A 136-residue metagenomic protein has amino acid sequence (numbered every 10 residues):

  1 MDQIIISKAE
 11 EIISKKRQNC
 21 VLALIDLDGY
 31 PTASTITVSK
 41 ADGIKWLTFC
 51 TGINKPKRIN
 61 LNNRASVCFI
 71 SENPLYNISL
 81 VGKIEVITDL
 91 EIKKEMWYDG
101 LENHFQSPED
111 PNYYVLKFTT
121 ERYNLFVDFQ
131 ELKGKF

Functional and structural regions predicted by a protein language model:
M1-R17: Short, basic/aromatic recognition patches
I12-L27, A65-F69: A short, Trp-centered hydrophobic/proline-enriched beta-strand micro-motif
K16-N19, P31-S34, I78, E109-N112: Short, basic and Ser/Thr-rich N-terminal targeting/leader segments
N19-W46: N-terminal leader/targeting helix
I25-L27, T37, G52-N54, I70-E72 (+1 more regions): Histidine- and/or cysteine-centered catalytic micro-motif in compact active-site loops
Y30-A33, K57-I59, Y76-I78, L125-F126: Short acidic/glycine-rich loop or secondary-structure boundary segments that cap or lie
S39-L75: A short mixed-secondary-structure module that forms the rim of ligand-binding clefts
S79-F136: Charged, gly/pro-rich active-site loop segments
